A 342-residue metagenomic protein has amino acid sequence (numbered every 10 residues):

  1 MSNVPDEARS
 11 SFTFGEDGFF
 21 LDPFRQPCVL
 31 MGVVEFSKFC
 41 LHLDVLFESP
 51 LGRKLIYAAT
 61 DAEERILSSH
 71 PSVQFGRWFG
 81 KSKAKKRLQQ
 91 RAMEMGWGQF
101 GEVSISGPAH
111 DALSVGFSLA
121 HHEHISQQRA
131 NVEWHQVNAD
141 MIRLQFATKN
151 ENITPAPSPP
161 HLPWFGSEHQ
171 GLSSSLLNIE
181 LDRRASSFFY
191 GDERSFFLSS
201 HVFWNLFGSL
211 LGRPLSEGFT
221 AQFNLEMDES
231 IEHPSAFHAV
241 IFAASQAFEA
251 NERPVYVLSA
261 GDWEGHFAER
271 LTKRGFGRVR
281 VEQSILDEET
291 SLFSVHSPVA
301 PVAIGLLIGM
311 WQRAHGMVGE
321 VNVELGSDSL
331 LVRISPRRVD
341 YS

Functional and structural regions predicted by a protein language model:
M1-A112, N131-D287, S291, V299 (+2 more regions): N-terminal accessory segment detector
P108-I125: Extended, Lys/Arg-enriched charged tracts that mediate electrostatic binding to polyanionic substrates
F117-H121, E264-T272, G305-W311: Short amphipathic alpha-helix segments
H121-I125, L162-G166, M310-A314: Short, low-complexity, polar/charged sequence segments that are solvent-exposed and flexible
H124-R129, T272-G277, Q312-V318: Short secondary-structure junctions
V295-S342: C-terminal structured interaction module
